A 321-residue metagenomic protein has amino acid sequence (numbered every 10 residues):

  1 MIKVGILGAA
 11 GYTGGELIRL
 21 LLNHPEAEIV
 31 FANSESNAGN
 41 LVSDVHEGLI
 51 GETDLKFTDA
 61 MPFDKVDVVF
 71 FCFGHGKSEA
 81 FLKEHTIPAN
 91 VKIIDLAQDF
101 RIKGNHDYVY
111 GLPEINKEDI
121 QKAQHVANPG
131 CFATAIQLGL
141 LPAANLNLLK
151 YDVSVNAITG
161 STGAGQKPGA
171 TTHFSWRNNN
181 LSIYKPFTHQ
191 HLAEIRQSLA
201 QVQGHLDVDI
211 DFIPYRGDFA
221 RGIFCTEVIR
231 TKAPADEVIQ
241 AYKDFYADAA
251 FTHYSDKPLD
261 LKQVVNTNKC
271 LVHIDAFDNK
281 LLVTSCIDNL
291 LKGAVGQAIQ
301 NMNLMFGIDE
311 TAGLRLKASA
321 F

Functional and structural regions predicted by a protein language model:
M1-N179, Y184-P186, H205, H273-F277 (+1 more regions): N-terminal Rossmann-like NAD(P) cofactor-binding subdomain of oxidoreductases, focused on the glycine-rich
G11, F63, H75, A133-T134 (+6 more regions): Electropositive phosphate-/nucleotide-binding environments in soluble metabolic enzymes
I18, Q137-A144, L192-R196, I239 (+1 more regions): Predominant activation on well-ordered alpha-helical scaffold segments within soluble catalytic domains
L20, H24, L146, S198-V202 (+3 more regions): Change "in soluble alpha/beta enzymes" to "in soluble alpha/beta proteins
I29, Y151-V155, D207-I210, F251-S255 (+1 more regions): A short coil-to-beta-strand element that immediately follows conserved catalytic motifs
I183-F187, Y215, D260-V264: Short Gly/Pro-enriched turn/cap motifs at secondary-structure boundaries
T188-Y254: C-terminal substrate-binding/catalytic lobe of Rossmann-fold NAD(P)-dependent dehydrogenases
C225-F321: C-terminal active-site/capping subdomain that shapes the small-molecule cofactor and substrate pocket of enzyme
